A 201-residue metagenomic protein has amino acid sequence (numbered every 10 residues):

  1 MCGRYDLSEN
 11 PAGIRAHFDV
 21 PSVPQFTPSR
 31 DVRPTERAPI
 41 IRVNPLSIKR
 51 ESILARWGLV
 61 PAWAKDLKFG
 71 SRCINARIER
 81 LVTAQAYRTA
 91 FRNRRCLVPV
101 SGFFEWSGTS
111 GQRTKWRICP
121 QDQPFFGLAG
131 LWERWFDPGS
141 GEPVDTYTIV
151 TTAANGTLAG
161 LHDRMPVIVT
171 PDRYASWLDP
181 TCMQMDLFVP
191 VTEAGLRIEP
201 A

Functional and structural regions predicted by a protein language model:
M1-A201: Short linear sequence motif anchored by a di-proline
